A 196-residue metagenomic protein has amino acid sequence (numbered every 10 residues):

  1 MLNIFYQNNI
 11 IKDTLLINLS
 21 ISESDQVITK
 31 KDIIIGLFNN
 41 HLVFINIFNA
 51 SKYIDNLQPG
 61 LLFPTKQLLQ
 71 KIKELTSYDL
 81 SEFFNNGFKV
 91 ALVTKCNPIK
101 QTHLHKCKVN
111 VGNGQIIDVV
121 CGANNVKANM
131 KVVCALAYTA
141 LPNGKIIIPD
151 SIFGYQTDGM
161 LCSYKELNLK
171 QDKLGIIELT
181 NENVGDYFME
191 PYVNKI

Functional and structural regions predicted by a protein language model:
M1-I196: Phosphate-backbone binding interfaces of nucleic-acid-interacting proteins
